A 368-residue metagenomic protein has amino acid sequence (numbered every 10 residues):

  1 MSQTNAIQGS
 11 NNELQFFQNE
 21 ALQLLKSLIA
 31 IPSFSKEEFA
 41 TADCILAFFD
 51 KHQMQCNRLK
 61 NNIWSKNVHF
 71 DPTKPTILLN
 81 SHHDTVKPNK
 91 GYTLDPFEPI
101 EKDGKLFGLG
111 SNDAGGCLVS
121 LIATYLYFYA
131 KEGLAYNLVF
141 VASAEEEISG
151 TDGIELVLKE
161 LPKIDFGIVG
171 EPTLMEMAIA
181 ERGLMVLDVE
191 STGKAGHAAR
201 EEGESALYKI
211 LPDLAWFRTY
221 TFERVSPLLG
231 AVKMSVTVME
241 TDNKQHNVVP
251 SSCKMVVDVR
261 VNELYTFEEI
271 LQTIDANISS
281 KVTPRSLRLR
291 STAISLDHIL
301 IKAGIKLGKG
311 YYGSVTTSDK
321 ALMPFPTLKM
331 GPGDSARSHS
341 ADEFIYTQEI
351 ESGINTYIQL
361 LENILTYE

Functional and structural regions predicted by a protein language model:
S2-A6, F16, I179, D188-E368: Metal-dependent amide/peptide-bond hydrolase catalytic core, centered on the "pita-bread" metallohydrolase fold
S2-P88, S252-V256, I270-T273, T347-I358: N-terminal helical capping/dimerization or prosegment-like subdomains of hydrolases acting on amide or phosphate bonds
I45, L118-F128, I154-V157, I210-D213 (+2 more regions): Buried hydrophobic packing segments
C56, P99-E101, V236-M239: A structural signal for short hydrophobic beta-strand segments in well-ordered beta-sheet cores
K74-V139: Active-site metal-coordination/substrate-binding segment of hydrolases, especially metallo-dependent peptidases
H83, E146, P172, A198 (+1 more regions): Active-site metal-binding loops of divalent metal-dependent hydrolases
A114, V119-V186, E190: Acidic/histidine-rich catalytic neighborhood of metal-dependent amide-processing enzymes
